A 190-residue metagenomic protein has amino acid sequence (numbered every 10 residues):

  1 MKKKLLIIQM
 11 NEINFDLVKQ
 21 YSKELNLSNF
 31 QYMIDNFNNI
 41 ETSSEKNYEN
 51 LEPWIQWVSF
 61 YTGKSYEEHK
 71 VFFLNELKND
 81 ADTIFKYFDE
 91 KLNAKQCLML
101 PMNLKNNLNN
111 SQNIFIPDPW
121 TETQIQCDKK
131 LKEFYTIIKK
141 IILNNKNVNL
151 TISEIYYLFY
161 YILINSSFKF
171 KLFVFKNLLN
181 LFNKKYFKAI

Functional and structural regions predicted by a protein language model:
M1, I40-S44, V71: A near-ubiquitous, low-amplitude feature marking generic local secondary-structure context
K2-V18, M33, F60, F88 (+1 more regions): Beta-strand elements within well-structured catalytic alpha/beta cores of enzymes that handle phosphate/sulfate esters
K4, I8, N47-N50, L74-K78: Short, charged/polar micro-motifs that form catalytic or ligand-binding hotspots
Q9, F30-E41, T151, Y186-A189: Short charge-dense sequence patches
V18-W57, G63-Y66, K95-M99: Short, structured active-site-proximal loop/turn typified by the sulfatase FGly-forming signature C/S-X-P-X-R
G63-I190: His/Asp/Glu-rich, glycine-adjacent segments that coordinate divalent cations and/or stabilize oxyanion chemistry on
